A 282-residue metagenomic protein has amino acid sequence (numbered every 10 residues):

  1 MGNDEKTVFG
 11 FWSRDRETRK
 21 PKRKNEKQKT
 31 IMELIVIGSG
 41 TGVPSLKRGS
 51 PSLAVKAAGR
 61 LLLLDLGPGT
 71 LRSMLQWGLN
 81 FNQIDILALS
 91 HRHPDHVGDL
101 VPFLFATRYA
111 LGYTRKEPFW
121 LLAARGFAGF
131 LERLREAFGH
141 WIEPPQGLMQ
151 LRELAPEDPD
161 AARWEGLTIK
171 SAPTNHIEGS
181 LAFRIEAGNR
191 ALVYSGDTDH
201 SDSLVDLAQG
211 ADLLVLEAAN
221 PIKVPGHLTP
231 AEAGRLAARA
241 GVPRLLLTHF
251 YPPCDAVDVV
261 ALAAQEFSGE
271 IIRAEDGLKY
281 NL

Functional and structural regions predicted by a protein language model:
M32-W77, S180-G196, L213: Conserved beta-strand hairpin/beta-sheet module of binuclear metal-dependent hydrolase folds, prominently
L63-G67, D85-H91, A124, L192-G196 (+3 more regions): Active-site neighborhood of phospho(di)ester-bond hydrolases with catalytic His/Asp-centered motifs
G69-L122: Active-site metal-binding motif and surrounding structural segment of the metallo-beta-lactamase
P118-W120, A124-G179, D276: Metallo-beta-lactamase
D199-L282: Cap/insert and terminal regions of metallo-dependent hydrolase folds
